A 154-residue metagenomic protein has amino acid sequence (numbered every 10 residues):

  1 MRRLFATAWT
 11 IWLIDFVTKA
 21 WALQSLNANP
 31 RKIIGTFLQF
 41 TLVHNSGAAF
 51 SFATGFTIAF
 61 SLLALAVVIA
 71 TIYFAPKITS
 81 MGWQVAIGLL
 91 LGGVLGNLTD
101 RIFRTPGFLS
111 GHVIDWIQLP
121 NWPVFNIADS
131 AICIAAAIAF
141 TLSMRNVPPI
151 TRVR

Functional and structural regions predicted by a protein language model:
M1-R154: Alpha-helical transmembrane bundles and membrane-interface segments of multipass inner-membrane proteins
